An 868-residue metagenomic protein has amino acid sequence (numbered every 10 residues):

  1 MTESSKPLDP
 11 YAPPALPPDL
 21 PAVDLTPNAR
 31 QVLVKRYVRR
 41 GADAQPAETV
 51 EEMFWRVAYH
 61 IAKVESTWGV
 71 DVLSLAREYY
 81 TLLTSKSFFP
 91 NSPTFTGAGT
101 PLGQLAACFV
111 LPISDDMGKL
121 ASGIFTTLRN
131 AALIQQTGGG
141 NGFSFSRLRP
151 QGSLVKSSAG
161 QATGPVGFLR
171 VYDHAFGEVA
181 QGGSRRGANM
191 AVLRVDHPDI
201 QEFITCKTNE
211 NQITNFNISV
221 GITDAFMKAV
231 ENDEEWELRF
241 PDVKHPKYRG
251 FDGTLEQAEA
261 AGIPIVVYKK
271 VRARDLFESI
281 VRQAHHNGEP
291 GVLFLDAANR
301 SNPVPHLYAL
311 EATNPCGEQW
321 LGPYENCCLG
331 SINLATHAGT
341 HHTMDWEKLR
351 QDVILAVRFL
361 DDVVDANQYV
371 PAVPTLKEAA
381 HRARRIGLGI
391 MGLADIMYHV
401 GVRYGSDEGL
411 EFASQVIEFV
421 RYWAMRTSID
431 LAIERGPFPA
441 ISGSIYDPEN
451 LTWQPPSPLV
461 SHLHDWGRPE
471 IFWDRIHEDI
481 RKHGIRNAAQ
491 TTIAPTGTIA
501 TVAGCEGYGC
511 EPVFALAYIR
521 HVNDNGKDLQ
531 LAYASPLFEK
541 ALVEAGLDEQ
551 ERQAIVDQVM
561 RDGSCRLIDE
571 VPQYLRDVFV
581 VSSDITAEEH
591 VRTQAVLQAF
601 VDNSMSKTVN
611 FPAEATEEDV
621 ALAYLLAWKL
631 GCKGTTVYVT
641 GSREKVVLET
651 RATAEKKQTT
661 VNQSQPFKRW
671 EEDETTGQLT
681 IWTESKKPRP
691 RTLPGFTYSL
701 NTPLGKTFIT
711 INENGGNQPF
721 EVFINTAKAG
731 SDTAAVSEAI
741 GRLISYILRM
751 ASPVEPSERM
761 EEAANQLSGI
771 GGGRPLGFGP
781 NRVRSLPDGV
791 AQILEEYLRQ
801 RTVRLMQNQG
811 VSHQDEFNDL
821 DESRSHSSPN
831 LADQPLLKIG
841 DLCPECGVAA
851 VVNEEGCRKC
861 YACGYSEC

Functional and structural regions predicted by a protein language model:
M1-L105, V110, D242, D252 (+7 more regions): Acidic/polar, glycine-rich intrinsically disordered N-terminal extensions of enzymes
P13-V23, A106-K348, Y369-A379, A424-Y446 (+5 more regions): Active-site cavity-forming subdomains of large catalytic enzyme subunits
P27, G317-W320, L360, V364-N367 (+5 more regions): Catalytic alpha/beta core of large soluble enzyme barrels
R39, A58-T67, Y80-S157, Q161 (+6 more regions): Function-dense linear segments that define catalytic or interfacial modules in macromolecule-processing proteins
D242, D352-K377, R403-T496, V556 (+4 more regions): Internal maturation/activation junctions in enzymes
P469-K482, T650-K706, S823-I839: Short, Gly/Pro- and small/polar-rich lid/capping loops
L837-C843, C857-C860, Y865: Residues immediately within or flanking Cys/His clusters that coordinate Zn2+ in small zinc-binding modules
A849-V851, E867: Cys/His-rich microdomains that often coordinate metals
